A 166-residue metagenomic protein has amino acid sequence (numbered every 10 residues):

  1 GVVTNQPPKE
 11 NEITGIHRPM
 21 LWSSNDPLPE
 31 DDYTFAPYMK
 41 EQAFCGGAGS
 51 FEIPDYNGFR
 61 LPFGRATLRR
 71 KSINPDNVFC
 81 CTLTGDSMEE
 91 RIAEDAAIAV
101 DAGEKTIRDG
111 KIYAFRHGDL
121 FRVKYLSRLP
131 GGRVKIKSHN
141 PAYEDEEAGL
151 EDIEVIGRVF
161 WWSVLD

Functional and structural regions predicted by a protein language model:
G1-E94, W161-D166: Short, positionally conserved secondary-structure boundary motifs
A36, F121-K124, G157: Small-residue-enriched segments and motifs
F51-R60, R65-K137, P141-A148: Feature for secretory/organellar precursors and membrane-associated catalytic proteins
N140-D166: Amphipathic alpha-helical interface segments
